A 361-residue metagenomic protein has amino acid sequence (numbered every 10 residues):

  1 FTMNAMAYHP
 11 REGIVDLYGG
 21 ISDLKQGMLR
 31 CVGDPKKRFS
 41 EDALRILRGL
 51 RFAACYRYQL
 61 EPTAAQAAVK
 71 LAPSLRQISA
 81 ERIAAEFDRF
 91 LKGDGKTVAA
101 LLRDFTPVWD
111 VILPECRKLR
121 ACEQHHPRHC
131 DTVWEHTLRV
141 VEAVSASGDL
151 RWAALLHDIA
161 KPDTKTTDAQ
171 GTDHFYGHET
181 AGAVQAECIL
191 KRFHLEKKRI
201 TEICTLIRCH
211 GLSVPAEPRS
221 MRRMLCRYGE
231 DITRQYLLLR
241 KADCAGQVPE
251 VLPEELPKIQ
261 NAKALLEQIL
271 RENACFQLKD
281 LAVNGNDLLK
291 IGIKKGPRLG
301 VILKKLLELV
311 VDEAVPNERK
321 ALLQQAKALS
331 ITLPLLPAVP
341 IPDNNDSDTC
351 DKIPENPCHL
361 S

Functional and structural regions predicted by a protein language model:
F1-L155, I159-G177, A181-L195, P297-V310 (+2 more regions): Glycine- and charge-enriched loop/helix tracts that form the active or gating conduit in phosphate/cation-handling
F1-M3, R234, L278: Sequence-level motif detector for i,i+2 pairs with an aromatic at +2
G13-D34, C188-R192, G246-D346, C350-D351 (+1 more regions): Charged substrate- and nucleic-acid-binding regions of tRNA-handling and nucleotidyl-transfer enzymes, centered on
L50, L102, E187, C204 (+2 more regions): Short glycine-/small-residue-rich flexible loop motifs, especially phosphate/cofactor-binding loops
E61, S79, E217-S220, Q277 (+2 more regions): A diffuse structural propensity rather than consistent per-protein peaks
D110-V111, L212, I293: Core structural elements
V141-Q260: Divalent metal-dependent catalytic cores for phosphoryl transfer on phosphate-bearing substrates
